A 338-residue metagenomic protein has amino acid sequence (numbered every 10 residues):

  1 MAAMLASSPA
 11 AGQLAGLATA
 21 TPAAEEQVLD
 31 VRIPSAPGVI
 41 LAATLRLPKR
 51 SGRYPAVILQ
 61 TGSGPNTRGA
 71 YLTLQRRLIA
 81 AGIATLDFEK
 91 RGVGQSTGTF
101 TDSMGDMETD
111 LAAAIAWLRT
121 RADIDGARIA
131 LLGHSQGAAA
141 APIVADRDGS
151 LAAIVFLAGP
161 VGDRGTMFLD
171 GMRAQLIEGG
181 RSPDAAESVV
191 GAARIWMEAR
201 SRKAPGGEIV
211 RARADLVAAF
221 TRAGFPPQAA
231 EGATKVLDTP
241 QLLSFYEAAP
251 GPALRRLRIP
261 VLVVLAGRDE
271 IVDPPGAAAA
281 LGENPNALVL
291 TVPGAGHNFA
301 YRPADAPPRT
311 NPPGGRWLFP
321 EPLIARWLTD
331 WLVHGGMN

Functional and structural regions predicted by a protein language model:
G16-R50: N-terminal cap/lid segment of alpha/beta-hydrolase-fold proteins
G64-Q75, K90, P275: The serine-hydrolase catalytic nucleophile loop
L78-Q95: Conserved alpha/beta-hydrolase
D102-R121: Alpha/beta-hydrolase active-site loop
W117-D123, A127-S182: Primarily recognizes the serine-hydrolase "nucleophile elbow" in alpha/beta-hydrolase and SGNH/GDSL folds
L157-A253: Accessory cap/linker subdomain of secreted extracellular hydrolases
L257, V263-L265: Short beta-strand/loop motif that positions the catalytic acidic residue of the alpha/beta-hydrolase fold
I259, V272-E283: Short alpha-helix in the alpha/beta-hydrolase fold that links the catalytic acid
